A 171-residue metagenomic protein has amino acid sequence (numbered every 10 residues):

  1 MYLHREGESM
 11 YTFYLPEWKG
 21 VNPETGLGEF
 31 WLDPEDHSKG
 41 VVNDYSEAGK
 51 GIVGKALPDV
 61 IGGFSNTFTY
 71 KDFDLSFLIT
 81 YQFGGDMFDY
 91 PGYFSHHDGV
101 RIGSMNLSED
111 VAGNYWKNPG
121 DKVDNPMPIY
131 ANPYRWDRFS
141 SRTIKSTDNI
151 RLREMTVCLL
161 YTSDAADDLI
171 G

Functional and structural regions predicted by a protein language model:
M1-L57, D74-S146: Surface-exposed, extracytoplasmic segments of Gram-negative outer-membrane nutrient-acquisition systems
E6-E8, S65-T69: A general structural signal for short secondary-structure junctions and capping/turn motifs
E17, S65-T67, T156-L160: Outer-membrane beta-barrel architecture
V53, G62, T67, F83 (+1 more regions): Short glycine-rich loop/turn motifs that provide flexible caps or phosphate-binding loops at active sites
P58-G62, D148-R153: Residues that define the transmembrane beta-barrel architecture of outer-membrane proteins
T69, T80-Q82, L160: Solvent-exposed residues in well-ordered beta-strands and their adjoining turns, especially edge/terminal strands
Y70, L75-F77, G171: Transmembrane beta-strands of outer-membrane beta-barrel proteins
Y161-A166: Conserved small/polar residues in nucleotide/adenosyl-binding loops
